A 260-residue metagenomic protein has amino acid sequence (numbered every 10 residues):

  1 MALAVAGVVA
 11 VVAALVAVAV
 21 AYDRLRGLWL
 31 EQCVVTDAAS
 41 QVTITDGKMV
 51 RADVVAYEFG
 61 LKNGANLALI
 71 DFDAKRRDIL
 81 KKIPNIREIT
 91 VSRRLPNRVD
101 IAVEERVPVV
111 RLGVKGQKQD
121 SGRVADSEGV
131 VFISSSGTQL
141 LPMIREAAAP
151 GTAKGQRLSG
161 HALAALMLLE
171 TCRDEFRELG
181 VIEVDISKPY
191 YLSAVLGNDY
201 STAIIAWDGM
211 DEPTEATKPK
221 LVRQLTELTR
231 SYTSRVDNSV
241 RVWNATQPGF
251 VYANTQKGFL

Functional and structural regions predicted by a protein language model:
M1-V42, Y57-D78, R87-L260: Charged, solvent-exposed interaction patches on well-folded alpha/beta domains that mediate macromolecular contacts
T45-V50: Short glycine-enriched loops at secondary-structure junctions
R51-Y57: Histidine-centered catalytic/metal-coordination loop motif
I83: Acidic-histidine catalytic/liganding microenvironments
